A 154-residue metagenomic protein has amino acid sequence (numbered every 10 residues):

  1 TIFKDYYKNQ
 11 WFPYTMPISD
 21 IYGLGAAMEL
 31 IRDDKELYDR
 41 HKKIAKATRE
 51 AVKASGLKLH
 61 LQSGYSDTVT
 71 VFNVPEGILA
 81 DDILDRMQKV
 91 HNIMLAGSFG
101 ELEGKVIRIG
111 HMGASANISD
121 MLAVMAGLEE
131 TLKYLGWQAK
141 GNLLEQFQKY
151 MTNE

Functional and structural regions predicted by a protein language model:
T1-E50, E154: Active-site C-terminal subdomain of aminotransferase-like
T15-G23, E36-D39, K43, A47 (+5 more regions): Conserved active-site and cofactor/substrate-binding residues in soluble primary-metabolism enzymes
M28-I31, E76, G113-N117: A generic structural motif
G56-H60, I93-S98: A short linear hydrophobic-aromatic micro-motif
K58-V90: Conserved PLP-binding catalytic core of the aspartate aminotransferase-like
Q88-L95, E129-L132: A common structural junction motif
E101, K105-E154: PLP-dependent enzyme catalytic core of the Aspartate aminotransferase-like
